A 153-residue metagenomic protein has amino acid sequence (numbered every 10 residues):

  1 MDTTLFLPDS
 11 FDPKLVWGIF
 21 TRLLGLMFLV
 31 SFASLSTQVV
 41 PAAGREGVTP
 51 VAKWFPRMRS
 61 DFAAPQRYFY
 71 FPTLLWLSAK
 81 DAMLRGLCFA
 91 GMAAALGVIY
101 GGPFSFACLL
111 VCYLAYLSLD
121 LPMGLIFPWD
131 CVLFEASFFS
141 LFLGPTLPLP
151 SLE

Functional and structural regions predicted by a protein language model:
M1-E153: Alpha-helical membrane-anchoring segments
